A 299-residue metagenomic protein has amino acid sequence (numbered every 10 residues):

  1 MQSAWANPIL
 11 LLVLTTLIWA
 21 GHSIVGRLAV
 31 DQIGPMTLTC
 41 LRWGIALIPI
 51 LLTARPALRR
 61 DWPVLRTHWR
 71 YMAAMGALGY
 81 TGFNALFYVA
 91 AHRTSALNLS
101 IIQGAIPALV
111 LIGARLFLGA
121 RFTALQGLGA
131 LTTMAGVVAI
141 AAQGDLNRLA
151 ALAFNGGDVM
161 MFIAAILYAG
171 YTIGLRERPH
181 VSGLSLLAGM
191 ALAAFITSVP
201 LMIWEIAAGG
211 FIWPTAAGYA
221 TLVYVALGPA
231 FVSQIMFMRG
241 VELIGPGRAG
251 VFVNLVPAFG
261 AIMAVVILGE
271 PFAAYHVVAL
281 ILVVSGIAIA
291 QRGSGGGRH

Functional and structural regions predicted by a protein language model:
M1-C40, R148-E177, T197, R298-H299: Glycine-/small-residue-enriched transmembrane alpha-helix faces in small-molecule transporters and effluxers
L17-V25, L51-Q103, A139, A226-I244: Specific transmembrane alpha-helical segments of multi-pass solute transporters/efflux pumps, especially DMT/EamA
A20, I24, G76-T81, A85 (+6 more regions): Hydrophobic/small/kink-forming positions within alpha-helical transmembrane segments of polytopic membrane proteins
I24-Q32, V89-H92, A141-F154, I203-A217 (+2 more regions): Membrane-interface helix termini and inter-helical loops of multi-pass transporters
T37-I48, L78, N84-R121, L125-G127 (+2 more regions): Specific alpha-helical transmembrane segments that line the substrate/conduction pathway and gating interfaces
T39-L41, Y80, N98-A105, I173-I196 (+1 more regions): Helix-helix packing/entry segments at the starts of transmembrane helices
I50, G113, F122-G144, S198 (+3 more regions): Hydrophobic transmembrane alpha-helices of multi-pass small-molecule transport proteins
I50, V110-I112, L116, L146-A208 (+1 more regions): Transmembrane alpha-helical segments that form core, pore/gating elements of small-molecule transporters/exporters
